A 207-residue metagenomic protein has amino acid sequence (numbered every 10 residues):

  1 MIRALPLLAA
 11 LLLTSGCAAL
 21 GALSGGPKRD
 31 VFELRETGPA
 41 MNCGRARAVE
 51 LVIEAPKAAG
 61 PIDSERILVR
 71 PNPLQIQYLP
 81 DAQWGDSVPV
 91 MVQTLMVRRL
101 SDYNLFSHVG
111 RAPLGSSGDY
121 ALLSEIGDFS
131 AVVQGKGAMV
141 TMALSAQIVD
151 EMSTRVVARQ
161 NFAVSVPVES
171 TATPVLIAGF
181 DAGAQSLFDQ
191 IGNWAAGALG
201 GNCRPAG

Functional and structural regions predicted by a protein language model:
M1-L7: Bacterial N-terminal signal peptides that target proteins for export
L13-G16: C-terminal motif of bacterial Sec signal peptides marking the signal peptidase cleavage site
A18-N42, D102-S153: Surface-exposed short loop/turn segments
A18-P89, A198-G207: A structural "domain/chain start" motif
R47-V49, D63-E65, N72, L105 (+3 more regions): Envelope-exposed proteins and targeting segments
L74-Q83, M152-N193: Short secondary-structure boundary motifs at beta->alpha junctions and helix caps
P89, Q93, V97, Y103 (+3 more regions): Extracytoplasmic/secreted envelope proteins and their assembly/folding machinery, especially bacterial periplasmic
